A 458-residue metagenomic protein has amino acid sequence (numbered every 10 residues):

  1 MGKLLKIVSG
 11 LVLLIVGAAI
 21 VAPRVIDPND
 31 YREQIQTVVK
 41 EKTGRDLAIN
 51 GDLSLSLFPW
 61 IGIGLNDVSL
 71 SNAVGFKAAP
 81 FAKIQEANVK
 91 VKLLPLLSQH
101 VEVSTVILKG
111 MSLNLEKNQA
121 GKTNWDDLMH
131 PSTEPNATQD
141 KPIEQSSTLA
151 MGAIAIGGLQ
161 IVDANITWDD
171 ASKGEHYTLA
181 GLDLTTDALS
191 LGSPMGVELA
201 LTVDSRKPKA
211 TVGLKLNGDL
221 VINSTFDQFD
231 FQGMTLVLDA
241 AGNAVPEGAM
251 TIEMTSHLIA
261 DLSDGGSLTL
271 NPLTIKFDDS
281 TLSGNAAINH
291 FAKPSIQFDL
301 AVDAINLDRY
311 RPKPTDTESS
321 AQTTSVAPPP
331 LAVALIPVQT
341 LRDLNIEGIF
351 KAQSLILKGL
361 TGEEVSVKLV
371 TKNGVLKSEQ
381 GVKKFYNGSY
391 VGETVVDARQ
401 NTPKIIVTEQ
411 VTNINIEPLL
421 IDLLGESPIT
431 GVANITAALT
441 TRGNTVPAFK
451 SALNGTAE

Functional and structural regions predicted by a protein language model:
M1-G44: N-terminal type II signal-anchor transmembrane helix that functions as the membrane-insertion/stop-transfer segment
G17, W60-F81, V103-H130, G158-N165 (+4 more regions): Small-residue helix/turn framework positions
E41-D67: Short extracytoplasmic
I84: Phosphate/ribose-recognition catalytic cores of enzymes acting on nucleotide-derived substrates
A87: An amphipathic, basic-hydrophobic helix/alpha-beta surface used to engage anionic, phosphate-rich ligands or surfaces
V91-L97: A glycine-/polar-enriched beta->alpha junction
L128-T148, K313-Q339: Intrinsically disordered, low-complexity segments enriched in small/polar residues
